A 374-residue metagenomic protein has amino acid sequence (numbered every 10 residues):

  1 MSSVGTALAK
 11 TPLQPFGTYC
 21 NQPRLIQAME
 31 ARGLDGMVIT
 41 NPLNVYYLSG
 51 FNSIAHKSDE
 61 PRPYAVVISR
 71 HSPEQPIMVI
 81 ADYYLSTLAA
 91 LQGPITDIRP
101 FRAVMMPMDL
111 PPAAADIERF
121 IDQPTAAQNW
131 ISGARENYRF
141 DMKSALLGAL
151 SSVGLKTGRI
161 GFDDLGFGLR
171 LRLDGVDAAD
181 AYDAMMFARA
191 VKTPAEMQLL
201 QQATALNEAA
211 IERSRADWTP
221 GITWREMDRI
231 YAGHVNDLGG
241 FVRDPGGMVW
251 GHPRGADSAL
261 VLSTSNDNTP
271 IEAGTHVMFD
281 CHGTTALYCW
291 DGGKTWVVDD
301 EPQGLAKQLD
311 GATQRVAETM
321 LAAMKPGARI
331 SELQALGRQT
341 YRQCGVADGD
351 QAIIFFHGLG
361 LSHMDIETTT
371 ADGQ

Functional and structural regions predicted by a protein language model:
M1-Q374: Active-site neighborhoods and metal-handling regions in enzymes and metal-associated proteins
